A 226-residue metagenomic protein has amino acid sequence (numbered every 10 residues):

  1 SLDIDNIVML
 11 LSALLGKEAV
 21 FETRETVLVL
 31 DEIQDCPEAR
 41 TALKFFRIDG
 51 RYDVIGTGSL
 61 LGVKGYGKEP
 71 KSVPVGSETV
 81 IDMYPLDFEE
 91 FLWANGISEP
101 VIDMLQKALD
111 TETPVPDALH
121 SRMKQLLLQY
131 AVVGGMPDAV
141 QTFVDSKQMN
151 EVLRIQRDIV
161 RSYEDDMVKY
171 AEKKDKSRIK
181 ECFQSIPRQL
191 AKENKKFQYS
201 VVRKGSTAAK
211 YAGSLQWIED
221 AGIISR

Functional and structural regions predicted by a protein language model:
S1-R24: Short glycine-rich substrate-engagement loop in P-loop NTPases that contacts/grips substrate
K17-E22, F45-Y52, V73-G76: Conserved catalytic network of the ASCE P-loop NTPase/AAA+ motor domain
V20-A39: Conserved P-loop NTPase "ATPase switch" module shared by AAA+ and STAND
V29, D53-S59, D82, F91: Structural recognition of the conserved hydrophobic beta-strand(s) that form the central parallel beta-sheet of P-loop
D35, L60-G62, F88, P137: Short, solvent-exposed loop/turn segments at secondary-structure junctions
R40-G62: Conserved catalytic/switch belt of AAA+ P-loop NTPases
F45, G62-T79, L92-S98: Short regulatory helix/loop adjacent to the ATP-binding pocket of P-loop NTPases
G96-R226: Interdomain hinge/linker elements that couple catalytic modules in large macromolecular machines
